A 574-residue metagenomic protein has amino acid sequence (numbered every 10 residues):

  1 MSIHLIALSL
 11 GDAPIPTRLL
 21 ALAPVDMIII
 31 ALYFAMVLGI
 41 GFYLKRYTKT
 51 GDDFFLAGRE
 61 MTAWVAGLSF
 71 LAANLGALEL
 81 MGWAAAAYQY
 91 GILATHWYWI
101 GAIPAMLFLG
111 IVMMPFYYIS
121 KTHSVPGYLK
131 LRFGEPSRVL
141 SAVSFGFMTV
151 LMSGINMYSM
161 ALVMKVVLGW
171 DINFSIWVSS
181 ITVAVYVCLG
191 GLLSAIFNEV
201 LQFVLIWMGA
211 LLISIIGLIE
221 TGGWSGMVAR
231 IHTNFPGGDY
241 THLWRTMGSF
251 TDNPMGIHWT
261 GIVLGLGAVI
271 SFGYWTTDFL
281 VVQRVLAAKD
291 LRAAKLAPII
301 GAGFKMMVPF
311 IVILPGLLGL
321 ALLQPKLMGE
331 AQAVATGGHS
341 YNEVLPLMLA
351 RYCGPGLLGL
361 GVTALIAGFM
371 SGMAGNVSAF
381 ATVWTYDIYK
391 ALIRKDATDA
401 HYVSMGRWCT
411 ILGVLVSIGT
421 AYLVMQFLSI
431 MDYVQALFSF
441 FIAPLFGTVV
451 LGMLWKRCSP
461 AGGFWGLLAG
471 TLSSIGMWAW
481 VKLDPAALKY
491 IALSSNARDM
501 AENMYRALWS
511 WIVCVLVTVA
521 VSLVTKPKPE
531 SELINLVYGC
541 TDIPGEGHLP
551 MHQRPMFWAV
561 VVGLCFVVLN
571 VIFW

Functional and structural regions predicted by a protein language model:
S2-W574: Membrane-embedded helix-loop-helix hairpins and adjacent transmembrane boundary segments in multi-pass transporters
